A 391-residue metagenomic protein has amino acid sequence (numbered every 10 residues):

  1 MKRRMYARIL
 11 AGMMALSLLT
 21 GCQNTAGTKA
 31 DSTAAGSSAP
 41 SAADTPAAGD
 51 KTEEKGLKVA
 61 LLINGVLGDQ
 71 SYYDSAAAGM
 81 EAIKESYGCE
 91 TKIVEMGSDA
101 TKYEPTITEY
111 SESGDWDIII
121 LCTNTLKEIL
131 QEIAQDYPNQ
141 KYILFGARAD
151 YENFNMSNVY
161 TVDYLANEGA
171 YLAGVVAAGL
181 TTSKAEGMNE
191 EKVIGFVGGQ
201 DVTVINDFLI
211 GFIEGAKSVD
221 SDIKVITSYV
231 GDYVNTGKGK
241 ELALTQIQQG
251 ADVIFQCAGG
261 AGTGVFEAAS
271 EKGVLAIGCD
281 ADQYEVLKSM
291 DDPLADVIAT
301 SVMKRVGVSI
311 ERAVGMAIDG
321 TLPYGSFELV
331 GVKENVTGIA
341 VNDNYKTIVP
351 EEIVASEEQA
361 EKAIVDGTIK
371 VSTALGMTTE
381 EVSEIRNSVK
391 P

Functional and structural regions predicted by a protein language model:
M1-L10: Bacterial N-terminal signal peptides that target proteins for export
L10-A11, Y72: N-terminal amphipathic alpha-helix initiation
S17-G21: C-terminal motif of bacterial Sec signal peptides marking the signal peptidase cleavage site
Q23-N24, K29-P391: A residue-level marker of the well-folded mature domains of exported/periplasmic proteins
